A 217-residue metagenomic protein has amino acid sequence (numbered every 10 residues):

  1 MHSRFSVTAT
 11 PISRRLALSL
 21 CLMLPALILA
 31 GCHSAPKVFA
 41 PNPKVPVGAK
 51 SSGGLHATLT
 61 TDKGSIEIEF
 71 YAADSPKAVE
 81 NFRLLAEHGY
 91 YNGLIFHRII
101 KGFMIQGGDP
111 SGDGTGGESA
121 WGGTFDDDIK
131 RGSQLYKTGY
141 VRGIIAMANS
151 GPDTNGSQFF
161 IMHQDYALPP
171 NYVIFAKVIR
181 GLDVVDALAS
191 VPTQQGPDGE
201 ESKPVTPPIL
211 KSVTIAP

Functional and structural regions predicted by a protein language model:
M1, P11-I12: Intrinsically disordered, low-complexity regions enriched in serine, threonine, proline and polar/charged residues
H2-V7, L24-P217: Cyclophilin-like peptidyl-prolyl cis-trans isomerases
R14-L18: N-terminal export leaders
